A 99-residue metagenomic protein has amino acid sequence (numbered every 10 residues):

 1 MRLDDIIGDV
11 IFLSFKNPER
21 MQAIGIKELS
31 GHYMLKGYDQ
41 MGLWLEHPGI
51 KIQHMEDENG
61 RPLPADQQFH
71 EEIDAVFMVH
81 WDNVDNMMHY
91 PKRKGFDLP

Functional and structural regions predicted by a protein language model:
M1-P99: Eukaryotic intrinsically disordered, low-complexity regulatory linkers and tails enriched in Ser/Thr/Pro
